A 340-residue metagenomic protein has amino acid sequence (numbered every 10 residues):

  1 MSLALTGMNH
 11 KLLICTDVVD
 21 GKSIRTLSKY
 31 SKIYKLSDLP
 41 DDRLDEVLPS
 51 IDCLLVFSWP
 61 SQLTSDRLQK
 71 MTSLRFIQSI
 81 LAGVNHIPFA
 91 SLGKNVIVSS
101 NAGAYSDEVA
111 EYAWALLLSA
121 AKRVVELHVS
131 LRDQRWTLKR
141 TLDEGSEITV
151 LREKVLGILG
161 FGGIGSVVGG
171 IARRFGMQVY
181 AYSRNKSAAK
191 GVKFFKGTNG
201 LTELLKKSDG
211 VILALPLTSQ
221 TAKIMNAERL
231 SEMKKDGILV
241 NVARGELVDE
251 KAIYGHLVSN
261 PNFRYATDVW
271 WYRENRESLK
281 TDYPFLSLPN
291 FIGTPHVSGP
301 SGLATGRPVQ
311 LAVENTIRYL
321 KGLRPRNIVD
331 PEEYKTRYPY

Functional and structural regions predicted by a protein language model:
S2-S99, K206, N226: An N-terminal-biased, well-structured beta-alpha scaffold segment characteristic of Rossmann-like dinucleotide-binding
L54-V56, S79, I212-L213, N241 (+1 more regions): Redox-cofactor binding/interface segments in oxidoreductases and associated redox assembly factors
S58-W59, A82, L215-L217, A243-R244 (+1 more regions): Short glycine-/small-residue-rich Rossmann-like dinucleotide-binding loops
R67-S73, A90-G93, L230-K235, H256-N260 (+1 more regions): Short, conserved loop/helix-junction motifs that constitute active-site signature segments in enzyme catalytic cores
V96, N101-V155: Phosphate-binding beta-alpha-beta segment of Rossmann-like dinucleotide-binding domains, i.e., the NAD(P)
V98, D236-I238, V242-Y340: Rossmann-like dinucleotide-binding domain for NAD(H)/NADP(H)
A110-V129, R173-M177, Q310-R318, L323: Oxidoreductase and adenylate-handling cofactor-binding alpha/beta cores
L142-K235: Rossmann-like dinucleotide/phosphate-binding beta-alpha-beta segment
